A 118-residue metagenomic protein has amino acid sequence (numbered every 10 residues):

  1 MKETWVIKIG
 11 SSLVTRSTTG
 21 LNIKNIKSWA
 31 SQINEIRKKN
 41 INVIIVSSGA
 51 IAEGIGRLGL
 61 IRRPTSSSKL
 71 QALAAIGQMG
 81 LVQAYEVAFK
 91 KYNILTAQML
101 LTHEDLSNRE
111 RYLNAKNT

Functional and structural regions predicted by a protein language model:
M1-T118: Nucleotide/pyrophosphate-binding catalytic subdomain
